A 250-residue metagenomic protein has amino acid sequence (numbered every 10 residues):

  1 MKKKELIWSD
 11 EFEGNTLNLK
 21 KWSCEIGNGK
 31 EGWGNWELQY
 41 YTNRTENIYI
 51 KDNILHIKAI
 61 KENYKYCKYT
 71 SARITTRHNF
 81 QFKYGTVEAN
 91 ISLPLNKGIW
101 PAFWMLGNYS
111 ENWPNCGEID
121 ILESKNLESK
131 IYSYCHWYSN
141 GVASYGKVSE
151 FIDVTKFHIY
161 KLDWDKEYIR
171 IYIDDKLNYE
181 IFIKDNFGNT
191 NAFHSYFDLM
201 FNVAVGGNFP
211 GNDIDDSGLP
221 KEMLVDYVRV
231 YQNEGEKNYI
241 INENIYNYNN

Functional and structural regions predicted by a protein language model:
M1-N250: GH16 jelly-roll
